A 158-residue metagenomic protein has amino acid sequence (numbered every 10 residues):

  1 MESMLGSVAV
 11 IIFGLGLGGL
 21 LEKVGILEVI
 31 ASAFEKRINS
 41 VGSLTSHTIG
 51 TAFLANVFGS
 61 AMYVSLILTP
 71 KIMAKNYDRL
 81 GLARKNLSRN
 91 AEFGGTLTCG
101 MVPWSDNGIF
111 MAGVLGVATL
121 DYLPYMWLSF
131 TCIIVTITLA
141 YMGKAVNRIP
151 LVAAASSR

Functional and structural regions predicted by a protein language model:
M1, I26-I38, T69, N76 (+1 more regions): Hydrophobic alpha-helical segments of integral membrane proteins, encompassing both true transmembrane helices
M1-I26, T45-I49, F53-L54: Core transmembrane alpha-helical segments of multi-pass membrane transporters/permeases
E2-V8, F34-I49, L80-L87, L120: Membrane-interfacial loop-to-helix junctions in multi-pass transporters
G14, K23, L27, P70 (+1 more regions): Alpha-helical transmembrane segments of polytopic integral membrane proteins, especially the permease/helical cores
F34-I72: Hydrophobic alpha-helical transmembrane segments of multi-pass integral membrane proteins, predominantly secondary
S43-N56, L80-M101, N107, Y125-C132: Alpha-helical transmembrane segments of multi-pass membrane proteins
M62-Y77, S105-V117: Re-entrant/interfacial helical elements at transmembrane boundaries that shape and gate the permeation pathway
R79, G108-R158: Juxtamembrane and boundary regions of transmembrane helices in multi-pass small-molecule transporters and channels
